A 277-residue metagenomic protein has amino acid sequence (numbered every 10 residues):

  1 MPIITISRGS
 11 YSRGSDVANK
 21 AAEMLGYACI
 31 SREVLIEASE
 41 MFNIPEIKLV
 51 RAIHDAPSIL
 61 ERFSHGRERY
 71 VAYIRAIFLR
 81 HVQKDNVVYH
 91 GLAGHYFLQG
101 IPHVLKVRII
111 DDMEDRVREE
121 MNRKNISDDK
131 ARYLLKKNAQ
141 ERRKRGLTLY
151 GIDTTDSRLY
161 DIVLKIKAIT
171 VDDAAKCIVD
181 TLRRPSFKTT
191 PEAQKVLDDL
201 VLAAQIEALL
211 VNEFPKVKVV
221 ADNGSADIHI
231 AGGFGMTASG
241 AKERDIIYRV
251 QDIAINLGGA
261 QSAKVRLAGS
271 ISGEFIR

Functional and structural regions predicted by a protein language model:
I4-A21: Glycine-rich phosphate-binding P-loop
L35-N86, I126-S127: ATP-dependent small-molecule kinase phosphotransfer cores that center on conserved nucleotide phosphate-binding segments
G100-R123, A131, L135: Conserved phosphate-donor/acceptor-positioning beta-strand/loop module used by diverse small-molecule
D128-V171, D198-L202, E207-A208: Small-molecule kinase domains that catalyze NTP-dependent phosphoryl transfer to phosphate-bearing small molecules
S186-K218, D245-I247: N-proximal, solvent-exposed amphipathic alpha-helical segments enriched in charged/polar residues
I206, T237-A263: Short, non-transmembrane amphipathic alpha-helical segments
L210-G235, L267-G269: Short edge beta-strands and adjacent turn/loop segments
R244, V265-R277: Polar/charged, Gly/Pro-rich intrinsically disordered segments
